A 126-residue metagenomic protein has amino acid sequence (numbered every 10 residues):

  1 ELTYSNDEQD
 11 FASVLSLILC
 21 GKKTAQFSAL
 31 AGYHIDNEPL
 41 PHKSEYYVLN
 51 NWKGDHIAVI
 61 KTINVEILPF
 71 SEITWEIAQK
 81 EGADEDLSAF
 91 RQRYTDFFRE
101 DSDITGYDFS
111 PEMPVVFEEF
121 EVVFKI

Functional and structural regions predicted by a protein language model:
E1-V59, V65-I126: Mixed-charge, low-complexity intrinsically disordered regions
